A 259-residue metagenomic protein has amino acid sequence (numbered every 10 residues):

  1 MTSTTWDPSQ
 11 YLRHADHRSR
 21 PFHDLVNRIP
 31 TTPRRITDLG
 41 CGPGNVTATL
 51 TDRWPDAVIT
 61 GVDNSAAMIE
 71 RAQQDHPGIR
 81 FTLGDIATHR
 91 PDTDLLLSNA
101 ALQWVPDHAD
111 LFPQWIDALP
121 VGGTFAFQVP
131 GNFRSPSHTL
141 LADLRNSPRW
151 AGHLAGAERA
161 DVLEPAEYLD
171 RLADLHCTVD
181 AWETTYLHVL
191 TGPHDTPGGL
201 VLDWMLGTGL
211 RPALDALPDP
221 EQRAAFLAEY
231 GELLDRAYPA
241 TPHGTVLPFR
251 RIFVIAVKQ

Functional and structural regions predicted by a protein language model:
M1-T37, N45-T49, M68-R71, A142: Conserved class I S-adenosyl-L-methionine
R35, G123-T124: Short glycine-centered segments of the SAM/dcSAM-binding site in methyltransferase folds
R35-H89: Class I SAM-dependent methyltransferase SAM/SAH-binding core
P43-N45, D161-Q259: Conserved Class I S-adenosyl-L-methionine
L95-A109, G131: A short SAM/SAH-binding and catalytic strip from SAM-dependent methyltransferases
V105-P106, L119-V121: Helix-to-beta-strand junctions that scaffold the AdoMet/dcAdoMet cofactor pocket in Class I SAM-dependent enzymes
A109, T124-D195: Conserved catalytic/acceptor-binding region of the Class I
D110-W115: Short, conserved SAM-binding segment of the class I
